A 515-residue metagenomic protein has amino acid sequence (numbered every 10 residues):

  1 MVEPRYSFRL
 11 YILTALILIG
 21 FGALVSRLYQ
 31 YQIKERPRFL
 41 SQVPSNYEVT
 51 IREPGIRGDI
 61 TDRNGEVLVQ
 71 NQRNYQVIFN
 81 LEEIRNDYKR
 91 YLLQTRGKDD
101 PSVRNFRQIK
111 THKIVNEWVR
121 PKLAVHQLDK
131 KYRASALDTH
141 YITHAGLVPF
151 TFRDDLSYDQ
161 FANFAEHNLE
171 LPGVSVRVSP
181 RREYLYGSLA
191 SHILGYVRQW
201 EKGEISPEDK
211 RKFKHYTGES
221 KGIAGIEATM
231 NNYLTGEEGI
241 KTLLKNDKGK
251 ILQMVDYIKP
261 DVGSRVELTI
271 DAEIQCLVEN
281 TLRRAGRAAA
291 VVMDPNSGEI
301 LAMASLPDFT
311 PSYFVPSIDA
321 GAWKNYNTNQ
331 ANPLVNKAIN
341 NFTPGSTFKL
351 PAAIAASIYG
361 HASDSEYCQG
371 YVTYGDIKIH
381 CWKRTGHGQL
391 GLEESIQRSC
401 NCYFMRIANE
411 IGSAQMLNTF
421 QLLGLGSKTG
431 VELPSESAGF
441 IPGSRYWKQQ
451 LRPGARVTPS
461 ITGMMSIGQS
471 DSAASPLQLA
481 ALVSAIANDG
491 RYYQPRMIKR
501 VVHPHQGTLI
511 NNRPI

Functional and structural regions predicted by a protein language model:
M1-A320, A414-G426, S466, A473: Periplasmic/cell-envelope proteins involved in peptidoglycan metabolism and beta-lactam response
V69, K245-Y257, P295-T347, P351-I515: Beta-lactam-recognizing serine transpeptidase/beta-lactamase-like catalytic domain environment
